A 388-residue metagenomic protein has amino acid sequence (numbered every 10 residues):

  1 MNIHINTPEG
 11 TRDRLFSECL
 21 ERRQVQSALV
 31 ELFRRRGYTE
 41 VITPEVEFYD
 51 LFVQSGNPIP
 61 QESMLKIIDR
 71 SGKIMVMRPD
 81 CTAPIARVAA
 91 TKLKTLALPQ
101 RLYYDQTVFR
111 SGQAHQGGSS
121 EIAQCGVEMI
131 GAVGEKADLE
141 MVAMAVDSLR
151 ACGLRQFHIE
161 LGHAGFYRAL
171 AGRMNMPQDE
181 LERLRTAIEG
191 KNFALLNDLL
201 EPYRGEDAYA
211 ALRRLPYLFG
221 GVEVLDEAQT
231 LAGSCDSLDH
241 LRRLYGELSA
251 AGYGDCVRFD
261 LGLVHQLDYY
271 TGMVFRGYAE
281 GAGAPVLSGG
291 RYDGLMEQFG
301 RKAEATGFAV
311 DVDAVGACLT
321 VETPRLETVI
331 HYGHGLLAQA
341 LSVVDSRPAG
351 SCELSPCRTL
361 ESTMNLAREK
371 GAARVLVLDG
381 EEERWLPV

Functional and structural regions predicted by a protein language model:
M1-A83, L139, R155, E160: TRNA-binding/sensing appendages of the translation machinery
E21-R36, E47-F48, T82-T95, L102-L154 (+1 more regions): Positively charged, Gly/Ser-enriched RNA/tRNA-binding surfaces
T43-Q61, G162-G172, L263-T271, E361-N365: Beta-rich nucleic-acid/ligand-interaction surfaces
S63-D69, M176-N197, Y253: Acidic, His- and aromatic-enriched active-site or binding-groove loops in soluble protein domains that engage sugars
K66-M77, T186-E189, L378-V388: Short, basic, helix/turn surface patches
M144-A151, G165-N175: Hydrophobic mid-domain F-helix/FG-region of cytochrome P450s
Q156-F166, L184, R258-V264: Short, surface-exposed recognition loops or helix-turn segments adjacent to catalytic cores
